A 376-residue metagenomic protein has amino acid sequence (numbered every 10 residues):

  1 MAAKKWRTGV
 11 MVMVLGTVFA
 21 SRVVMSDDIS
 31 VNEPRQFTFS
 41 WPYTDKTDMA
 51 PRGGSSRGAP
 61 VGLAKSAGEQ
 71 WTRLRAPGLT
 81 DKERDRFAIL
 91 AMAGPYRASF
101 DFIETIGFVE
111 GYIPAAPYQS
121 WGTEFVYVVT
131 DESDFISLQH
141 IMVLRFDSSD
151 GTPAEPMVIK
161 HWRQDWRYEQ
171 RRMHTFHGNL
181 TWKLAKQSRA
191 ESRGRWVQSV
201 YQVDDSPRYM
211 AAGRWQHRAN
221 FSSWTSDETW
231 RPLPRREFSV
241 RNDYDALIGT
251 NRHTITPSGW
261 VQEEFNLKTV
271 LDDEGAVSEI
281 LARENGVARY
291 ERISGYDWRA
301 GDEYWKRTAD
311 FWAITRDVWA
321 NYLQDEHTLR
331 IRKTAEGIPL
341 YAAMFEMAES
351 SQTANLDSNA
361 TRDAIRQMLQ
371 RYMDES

Functional and structural regions predicted by a protein language model:
A2-V10: Bacterial N-terminal signal peptides that target proteins for export
V10-V18: Bacterial N-terminal signal peptides
D27-A91, E104-V109, P114-A116, D134-S137 (+4 more regions): Amphipathic/hydrophobic helical signal segments and adjacent flexible N-terminal regions that mediate secretion
L90-G94, V128-D134, R252-W260, R292-D297: A short, structured loop/turn motif at beta-sheet edges
R97-I106, I141-L144, D227-E237, E263-L271: Generic short beta-strand segments
P114-A116, S120-T130, Q139, I248-I255 (+1 more regions): Hydrophobic/aromatic beta-strand elements that line small-molecule binding cavities or substrate pockets in beta-rich
T130-F176: Extended amphipathic alpha-helical segments with heptad-repeat/coiled-coil character used for oligomerization, fusion
S188-I248: Short helix-loop boundary/capping segments
